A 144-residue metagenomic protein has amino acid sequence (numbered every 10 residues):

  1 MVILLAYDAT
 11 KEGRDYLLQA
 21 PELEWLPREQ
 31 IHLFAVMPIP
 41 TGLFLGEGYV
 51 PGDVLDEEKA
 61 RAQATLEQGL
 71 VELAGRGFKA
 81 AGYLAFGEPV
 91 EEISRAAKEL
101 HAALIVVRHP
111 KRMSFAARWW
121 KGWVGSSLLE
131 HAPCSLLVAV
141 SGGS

Functional and structural regions predicted by a protein language model:
M1-P51: Small/aliphatic-rich secondary-structure junction motif
R14, G87-V90, K121-G122: Structural motif corresponding to alpha-helix initiation and N-cap regions
E29, F78-A80, C134: A structural micro-motif
H32-F34, A81-A85, L137: General small-molecule cofactor/ligand-binding pocket signal
P40-T41, V90, S114: Generic structural signal for helix capping and beta-alpha/helix-loop junctions
P51-A64: A short acidic, glycine-rich active-site loop that binds or catalyzes chemistry on phosphate/adenosine moieties
V71-I105, S144: Structural beta-alpha unit
K98-S144: Gly/Ser-rich helix-loop-strand patches that form or flank binding pockets for ribonucleotide-derived cofactors
